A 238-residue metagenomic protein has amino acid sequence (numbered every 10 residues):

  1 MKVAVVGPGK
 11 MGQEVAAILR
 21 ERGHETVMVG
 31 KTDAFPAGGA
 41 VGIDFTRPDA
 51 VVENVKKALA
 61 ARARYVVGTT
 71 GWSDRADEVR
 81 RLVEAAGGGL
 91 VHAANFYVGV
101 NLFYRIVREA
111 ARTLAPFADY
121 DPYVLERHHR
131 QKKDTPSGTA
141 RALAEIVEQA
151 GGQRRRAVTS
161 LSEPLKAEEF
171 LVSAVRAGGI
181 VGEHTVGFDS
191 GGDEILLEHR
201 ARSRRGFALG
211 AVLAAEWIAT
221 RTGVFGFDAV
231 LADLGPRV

Functional and structural regions predicted by a protein language model:
K2-V6, K10-P36, A118-V238: C-terminal substrate-binding/catalytic lobe of Rossmann-fold NAD(P)-dependent oxidoreductases
T32-A34, T69-S73, F96: Short, acidic/turn-prone active-site loops that include or flank metal/cofactor- and phosphate-binding residues
P36-I43, L59-R64: Short acidic/histidine-rich motifs immediately flanking catalytic phosphotransfer sites in two-component signaling
G42, T46-A58, G71-A76: Beta-loop-alpha module in the N-terminal Rossmann-like domain of NAD(P)-dependent dehydrogenases, especially those
K56, T69-V91, N101-R112: Rossmann-fold NAD(P)-binding glycine/threonine-rich loop
R64, V79-Y97, L114-Y120, V124: Rossmann-fold dehydrogenase core element
